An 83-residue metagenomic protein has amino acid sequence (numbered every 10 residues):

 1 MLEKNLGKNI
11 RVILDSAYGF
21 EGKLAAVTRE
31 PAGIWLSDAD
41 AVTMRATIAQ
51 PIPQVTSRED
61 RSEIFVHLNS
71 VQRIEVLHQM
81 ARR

Functional and structural regions predicted by a protein language model:
M1-R83: Conserved RNA-binding domains used in RNP assembly and mRNA/RNA metabolism
